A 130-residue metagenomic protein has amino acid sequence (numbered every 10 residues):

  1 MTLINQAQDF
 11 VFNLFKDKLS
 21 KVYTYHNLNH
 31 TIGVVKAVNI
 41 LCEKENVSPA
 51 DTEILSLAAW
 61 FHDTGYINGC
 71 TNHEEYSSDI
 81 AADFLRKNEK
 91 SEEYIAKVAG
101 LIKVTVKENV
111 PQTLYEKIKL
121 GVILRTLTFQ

Functional and structural regions predicted by a protein language model:
M1-N5: Non-catalytic interface/linker regions that flank or bridge core catalytic/transmembrane domains
A7-N39, W60-G65: Active-site flanking loop/helix segments enriched in acidic
F15-L19, C42, D63-N68, L85-E89 (+1 more regions): Short amphipathic alpha-helical interaction patches enriched in hydrophobic/aromatic residues with interspersed Lys/Arg
Y23-I54, I80-N88: Alpha-helical phosphate/pyrophosphate-handling elements in metalloenzyme active cores
V34, A50-N68, S77, A99-V106: His-Asp-centered metal-binding catalytic motifs of divalent-metal-dependent phosphohydrolases/nucleases
V47-A50, C70-H73, K90-A96: Short, flexible active-site-proximal loops enriched in glycine and acidic residues
N72-A81: Post-HEXXH active-site segment of zinc metalloproteases
S91-Q130: Histidine/acidic-rich helix-loop-helix segments that form or flank divalent-metal centers in metalloenzyme catalytic
